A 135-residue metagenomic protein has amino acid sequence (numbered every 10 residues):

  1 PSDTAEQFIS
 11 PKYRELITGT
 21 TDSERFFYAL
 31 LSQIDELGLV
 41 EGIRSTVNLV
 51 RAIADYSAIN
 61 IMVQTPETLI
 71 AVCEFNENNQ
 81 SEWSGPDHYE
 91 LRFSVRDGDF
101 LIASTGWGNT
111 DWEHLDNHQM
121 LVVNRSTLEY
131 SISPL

Functional and structural regions predicted by a protein language model:
P1-L135: Conserved short alpha-helical segments that host acidic/polar catalytic motifs at enzyme active sites
